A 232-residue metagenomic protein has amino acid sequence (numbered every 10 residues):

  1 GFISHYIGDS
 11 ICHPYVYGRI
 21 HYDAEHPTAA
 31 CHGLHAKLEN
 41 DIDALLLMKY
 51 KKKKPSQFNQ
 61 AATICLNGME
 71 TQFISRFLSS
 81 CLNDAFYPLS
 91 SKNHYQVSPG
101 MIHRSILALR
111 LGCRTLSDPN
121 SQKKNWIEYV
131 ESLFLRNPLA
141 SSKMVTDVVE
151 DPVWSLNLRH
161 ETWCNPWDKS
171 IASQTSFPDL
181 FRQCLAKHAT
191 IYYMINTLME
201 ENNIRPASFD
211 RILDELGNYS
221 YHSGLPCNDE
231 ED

Functional and structural regions predicted by a protein language model:
G1, I7-D232: N-terminal leader/auxiliary helical segments
